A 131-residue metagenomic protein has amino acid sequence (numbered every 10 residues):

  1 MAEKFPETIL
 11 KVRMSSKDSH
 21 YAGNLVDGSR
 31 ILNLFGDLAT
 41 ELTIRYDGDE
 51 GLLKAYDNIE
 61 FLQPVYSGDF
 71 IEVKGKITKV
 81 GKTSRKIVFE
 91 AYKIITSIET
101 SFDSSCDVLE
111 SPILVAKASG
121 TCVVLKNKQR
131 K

Functional and structural regions predicted by a protein language model:
M1-K54, E110, V115-K131: Hot-dog-fold acyl-thioester-processing enzymes
E3, Y66-S67, T78-K131: HotDog/MaoC-like acyl-thioester-processing domains
A39-K86, E99-S101, I113: Hydrophobic beta-strand-centered segment that forms part of the acyl-chain substrate-binding groove
